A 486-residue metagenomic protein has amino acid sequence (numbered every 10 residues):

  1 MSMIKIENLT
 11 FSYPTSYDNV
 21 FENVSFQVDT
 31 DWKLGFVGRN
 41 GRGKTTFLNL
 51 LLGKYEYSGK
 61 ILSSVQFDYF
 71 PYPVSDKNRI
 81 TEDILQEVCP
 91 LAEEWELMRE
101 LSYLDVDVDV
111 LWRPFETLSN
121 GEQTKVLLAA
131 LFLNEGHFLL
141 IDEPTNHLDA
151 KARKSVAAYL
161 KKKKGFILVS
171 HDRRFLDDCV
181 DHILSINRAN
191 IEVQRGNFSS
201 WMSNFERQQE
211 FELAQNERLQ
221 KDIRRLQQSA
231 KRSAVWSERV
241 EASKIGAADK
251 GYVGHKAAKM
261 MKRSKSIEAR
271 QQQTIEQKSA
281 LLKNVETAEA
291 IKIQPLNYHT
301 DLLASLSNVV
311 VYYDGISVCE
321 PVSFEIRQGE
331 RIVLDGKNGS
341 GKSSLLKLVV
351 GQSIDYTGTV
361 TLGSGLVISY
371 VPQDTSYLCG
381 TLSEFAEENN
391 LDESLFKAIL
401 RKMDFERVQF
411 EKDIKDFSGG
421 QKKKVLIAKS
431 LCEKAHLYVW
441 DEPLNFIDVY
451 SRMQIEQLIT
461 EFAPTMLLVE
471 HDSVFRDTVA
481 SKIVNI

Functional and structural regions predicted by a protein language model:
M1-E212, Y298-I486: ABC ATP-binding cassette signature C-motif
E56, N134, Q277-K278, I293: Intrinsically disordered, low-complexity boundary segments flanking structured domains
D76-N78, D83-E100, D178, S185-A288: Extended, highly charged alpha-helical segments
S279-S305: Coiled-coil termination/hinge junctions
